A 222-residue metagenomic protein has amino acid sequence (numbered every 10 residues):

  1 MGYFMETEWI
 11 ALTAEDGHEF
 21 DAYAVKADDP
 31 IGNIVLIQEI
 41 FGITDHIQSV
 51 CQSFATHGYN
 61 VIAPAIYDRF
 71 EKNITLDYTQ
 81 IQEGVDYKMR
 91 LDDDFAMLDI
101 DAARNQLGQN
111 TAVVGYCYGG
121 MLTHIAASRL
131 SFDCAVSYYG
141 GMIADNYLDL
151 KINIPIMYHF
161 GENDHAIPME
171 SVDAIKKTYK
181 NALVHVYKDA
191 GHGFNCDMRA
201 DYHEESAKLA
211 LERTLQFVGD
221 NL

Functional and structural regions predicted by a protein language model:
M1-L222: N-terminal cap/leader regions of alpha/beta-hydrolase-fold enzymes, predominantly small-molecule hydrolases
